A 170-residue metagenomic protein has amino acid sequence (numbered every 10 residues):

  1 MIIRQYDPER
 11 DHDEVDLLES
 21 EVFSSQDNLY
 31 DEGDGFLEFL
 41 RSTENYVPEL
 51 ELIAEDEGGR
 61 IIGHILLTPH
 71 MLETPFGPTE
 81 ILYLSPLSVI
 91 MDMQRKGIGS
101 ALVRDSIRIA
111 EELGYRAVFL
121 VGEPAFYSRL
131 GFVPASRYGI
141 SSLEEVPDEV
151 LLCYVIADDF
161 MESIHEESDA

Functional and structural regions predicted by a protein language model:
I2-V15: A short beta-loop-alpha structural element at the N-terminal edge of CoA-dependent acyl/N-acetyltransferase catalytic
H12, D16, F23-L66, M71: Active-site rim helix/loop that mediates acceptor-substrate recognition in acyltransferases
D56-G59, D92, V155-F160: Short loop segments at secondary-structure junctions
R60, I90-A101, L113, R129: Conserved glycine-rich acetyl-CoA-binding loop
H70-L84, Q94: A conserved beta-turn-beta hairpin within the catalytic core of GNAT-like acetyltransferases that forms part
L84, V89, R95-R108, L120: Conserved acetyl-CoA-binding loop-helix of GNAT-fold acetyltransferases
E112-R116, V121-V146: Conserved active-site alpha-helix within GNAT-family acetyltransferase domains
S141-A170: C-terminal "cap" of GNAT-fold acetyltransferases
